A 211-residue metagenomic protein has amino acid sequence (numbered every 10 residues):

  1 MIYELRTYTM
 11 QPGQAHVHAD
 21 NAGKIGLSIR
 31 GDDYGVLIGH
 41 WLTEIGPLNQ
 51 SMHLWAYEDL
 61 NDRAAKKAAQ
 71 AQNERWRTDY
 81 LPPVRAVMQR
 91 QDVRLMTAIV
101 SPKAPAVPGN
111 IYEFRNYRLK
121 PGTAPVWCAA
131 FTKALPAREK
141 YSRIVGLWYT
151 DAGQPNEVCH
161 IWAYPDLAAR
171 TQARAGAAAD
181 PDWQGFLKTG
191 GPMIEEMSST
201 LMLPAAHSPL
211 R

Functional and structural regions predicted by a protein language model:
M1-R211: Short S/T/G/P-rich N-terminal loop/turn motif that feeds into the first structured element of a domain
